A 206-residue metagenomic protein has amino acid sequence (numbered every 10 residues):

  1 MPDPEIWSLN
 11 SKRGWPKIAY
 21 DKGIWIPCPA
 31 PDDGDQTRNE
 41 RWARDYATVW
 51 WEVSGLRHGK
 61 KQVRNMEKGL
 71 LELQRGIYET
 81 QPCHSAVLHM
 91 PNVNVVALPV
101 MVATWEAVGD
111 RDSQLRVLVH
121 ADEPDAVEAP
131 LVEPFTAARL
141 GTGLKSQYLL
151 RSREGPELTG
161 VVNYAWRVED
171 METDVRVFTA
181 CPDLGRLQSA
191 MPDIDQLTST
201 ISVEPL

Functional and structural regions predicted by a protein language model:
M1-V162, V168-L206: N-terminal targeting sequences that direct proteins away from the cytosol to non-cytosolic compartments
